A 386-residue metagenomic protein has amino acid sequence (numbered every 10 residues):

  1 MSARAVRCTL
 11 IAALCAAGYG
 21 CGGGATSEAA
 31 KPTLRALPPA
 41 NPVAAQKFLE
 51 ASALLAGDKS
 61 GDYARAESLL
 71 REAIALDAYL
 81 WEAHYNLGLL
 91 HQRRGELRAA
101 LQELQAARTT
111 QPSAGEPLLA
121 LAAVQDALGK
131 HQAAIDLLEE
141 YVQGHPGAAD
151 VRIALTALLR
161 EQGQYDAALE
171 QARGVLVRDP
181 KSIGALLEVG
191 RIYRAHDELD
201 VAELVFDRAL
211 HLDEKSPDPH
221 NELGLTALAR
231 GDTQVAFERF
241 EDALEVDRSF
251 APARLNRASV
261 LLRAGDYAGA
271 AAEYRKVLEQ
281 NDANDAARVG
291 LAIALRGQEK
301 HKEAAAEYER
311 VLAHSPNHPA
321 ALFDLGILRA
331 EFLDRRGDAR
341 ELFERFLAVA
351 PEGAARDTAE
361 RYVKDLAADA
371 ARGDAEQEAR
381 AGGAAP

Functional and structural regions predicted by a protein language model:
E28, E331-P386: Terminal, low-structured helical/coil segments at or just beyond the last alpha-helical repeat
L37, A44-A45, W81-E82, G115-E116 (+7 more regions): Helix-start (N-cap) detector for alpha-helical repeat units in TPR-like alpha-solenoids, especially tetratricopeptide
P42-L76, R93, A157, E161 (+2 more regions): Alpha-helical segment of the N-proximal tetratricopeptide repeat
S52, L89, A123, A157 (+6 more regions): Residue-level recognition of tetratricopeptide repeat
L55-D58, Q92, L119, D126 (+9 more regions): Position-specific recognition of the canonical hydrophobic site in helix A of tetratricopeptide repeat
K59-L69, R93-A106, L128-E140, Q162-G174 (+6 more regions): Structural signature of tandem alpha-helical TPR/SEL1-like repeats, specifically the intra-repeat loop/turn
L76, T109-T110, G144-H145, V177-D179 (+5 more regions): Structural marker of alpha-solenoid helical repeat scaffolds
N86, A120, A154, E188 (+5 more regions): Canonical tetratricopeptide repeat
